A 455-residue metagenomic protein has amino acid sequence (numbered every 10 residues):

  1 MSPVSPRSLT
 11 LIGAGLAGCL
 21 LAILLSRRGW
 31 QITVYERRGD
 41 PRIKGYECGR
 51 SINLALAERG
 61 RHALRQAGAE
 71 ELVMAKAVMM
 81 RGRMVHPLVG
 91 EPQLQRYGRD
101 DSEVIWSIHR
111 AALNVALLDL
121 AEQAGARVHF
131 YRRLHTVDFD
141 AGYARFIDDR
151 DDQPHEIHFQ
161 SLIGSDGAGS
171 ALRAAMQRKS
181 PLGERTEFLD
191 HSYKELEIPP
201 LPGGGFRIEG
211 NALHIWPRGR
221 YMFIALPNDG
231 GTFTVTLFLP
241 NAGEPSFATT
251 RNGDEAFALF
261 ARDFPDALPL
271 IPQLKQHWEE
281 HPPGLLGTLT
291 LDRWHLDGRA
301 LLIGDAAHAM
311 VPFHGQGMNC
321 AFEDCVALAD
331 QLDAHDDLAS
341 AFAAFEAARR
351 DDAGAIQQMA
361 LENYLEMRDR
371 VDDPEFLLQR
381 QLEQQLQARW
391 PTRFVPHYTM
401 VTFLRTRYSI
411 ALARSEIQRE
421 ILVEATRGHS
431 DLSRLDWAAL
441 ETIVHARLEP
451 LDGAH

Functional and structural regions predicted by a protein language model:
M1-L9, R27-R28: Extreme N-terminal leader/targeting segments of oxidoreductases
P3-R7, D330-H455: C-terminal helical "tail/cap" subdomain of flavin- and related membrane-associated enzymes
I12-I23, R27, L196, P282-D372: Conserved mid-domain beta->alpha element of the FAD-binding
A17, D40, G169: Conserved Rossmann-like nucleotide-cofactor binding loop
S26-C48: Glycine-rich FAD pyrophosphate-binding loop
V34-Y35, G164, I303: Generic enzyme active-site microenvironment
K44-L120: Active-site-adjacent segment of FAD-dependent monooxygenases/related oxidoreductases
D119, A124, R132-T136, A141-P283 (+1 more regions): Conserved FAD-binding catalytic core of PHBH/FMO-like flavoproteins
